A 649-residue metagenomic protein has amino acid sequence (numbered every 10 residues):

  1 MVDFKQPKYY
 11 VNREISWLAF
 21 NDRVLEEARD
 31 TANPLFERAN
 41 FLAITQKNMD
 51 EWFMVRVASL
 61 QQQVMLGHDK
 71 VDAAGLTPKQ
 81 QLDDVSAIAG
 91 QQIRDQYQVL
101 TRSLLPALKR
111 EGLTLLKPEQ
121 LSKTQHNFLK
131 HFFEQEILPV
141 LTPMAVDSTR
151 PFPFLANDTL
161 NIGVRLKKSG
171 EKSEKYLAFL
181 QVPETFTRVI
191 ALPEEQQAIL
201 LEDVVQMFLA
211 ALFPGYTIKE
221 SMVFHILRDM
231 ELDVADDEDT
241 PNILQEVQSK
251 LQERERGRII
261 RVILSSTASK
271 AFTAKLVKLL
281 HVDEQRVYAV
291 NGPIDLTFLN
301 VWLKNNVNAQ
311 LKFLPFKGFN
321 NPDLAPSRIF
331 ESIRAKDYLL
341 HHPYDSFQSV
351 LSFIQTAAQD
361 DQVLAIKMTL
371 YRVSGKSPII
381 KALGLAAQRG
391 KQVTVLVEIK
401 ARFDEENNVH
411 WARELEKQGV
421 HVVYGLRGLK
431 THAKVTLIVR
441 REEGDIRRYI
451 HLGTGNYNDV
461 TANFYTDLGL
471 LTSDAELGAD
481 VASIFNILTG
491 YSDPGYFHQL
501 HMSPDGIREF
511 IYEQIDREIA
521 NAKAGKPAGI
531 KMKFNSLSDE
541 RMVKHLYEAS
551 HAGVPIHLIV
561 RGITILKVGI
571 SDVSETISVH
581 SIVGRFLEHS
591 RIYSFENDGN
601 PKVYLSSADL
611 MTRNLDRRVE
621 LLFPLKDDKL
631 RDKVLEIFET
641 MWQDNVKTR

Functional and structural regions predicted by a protein language model:
M1-I530, E548-A552, T564-E588, I592-R649: N-terminal localization/anchoring segments of enzymes in phospholipid and broader phosphate metabolism
M542: Polyanion-binding catalytic cores of nucleic-acid enzymes and NTP/SAM-utilizing transferases
P555-I559: Hydrophobic alpha/beta core scaffold segments
